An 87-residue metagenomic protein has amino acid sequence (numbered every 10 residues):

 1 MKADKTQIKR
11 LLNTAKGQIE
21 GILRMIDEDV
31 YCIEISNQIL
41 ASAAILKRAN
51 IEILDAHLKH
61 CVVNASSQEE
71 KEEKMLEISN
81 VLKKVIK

Functional and structural regions predicted by a protein language model:
M1-K87: Solvent-exposed interaction patches of small proteins and small membrane subunits
